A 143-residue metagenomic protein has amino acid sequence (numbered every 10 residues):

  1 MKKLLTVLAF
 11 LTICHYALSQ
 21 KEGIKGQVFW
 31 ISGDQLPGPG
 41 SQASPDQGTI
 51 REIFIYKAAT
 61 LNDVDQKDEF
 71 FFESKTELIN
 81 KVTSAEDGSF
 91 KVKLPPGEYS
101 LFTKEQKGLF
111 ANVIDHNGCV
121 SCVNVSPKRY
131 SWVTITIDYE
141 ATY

Functional and structural regions predicted by a protein language model:
M1-K21: Bacterial Sec-dependent N-terminal signal peptides
I24-W30: A short, amphipathic beta-strand motif
G33-F71: Short, ordered, surface-exposed loop/turn motifs in non-cytosolic proteins
D63-D87: Short, acidic Ser/Thr/Gly-rich low-complexity loop/linker segments typical of extracellular and cell-surface proteins
E86-L94: Short, surface-exposed beta-strand/beta-hairpin micro-motifs centered on an aromatic residue
P96-E98: Extracellular Ig-like/FN3 beta-sandwich strand-entry sites
Q106-D138: Structured interaction patches on ligand/partner-binding surfaces of diverse proteins
